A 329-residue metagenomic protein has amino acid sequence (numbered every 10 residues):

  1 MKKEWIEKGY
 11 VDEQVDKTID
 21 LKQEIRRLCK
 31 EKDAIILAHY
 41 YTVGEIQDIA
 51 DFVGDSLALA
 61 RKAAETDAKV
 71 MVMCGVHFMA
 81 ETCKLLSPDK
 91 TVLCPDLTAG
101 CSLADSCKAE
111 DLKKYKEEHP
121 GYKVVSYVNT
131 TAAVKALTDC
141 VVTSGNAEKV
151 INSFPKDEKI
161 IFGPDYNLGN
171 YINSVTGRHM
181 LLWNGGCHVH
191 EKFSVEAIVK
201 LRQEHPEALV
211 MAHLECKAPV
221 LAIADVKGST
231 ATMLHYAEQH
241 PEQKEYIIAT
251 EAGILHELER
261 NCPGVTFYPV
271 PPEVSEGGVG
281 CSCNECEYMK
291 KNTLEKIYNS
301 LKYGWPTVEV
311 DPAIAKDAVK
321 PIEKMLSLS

Functional and structural regions predicted by a protein language model:
M1-I248, L255, R260-S329: Active-site loop-to-helix "anion-binding N-cap" substructures in soluble metabolic enzymes
